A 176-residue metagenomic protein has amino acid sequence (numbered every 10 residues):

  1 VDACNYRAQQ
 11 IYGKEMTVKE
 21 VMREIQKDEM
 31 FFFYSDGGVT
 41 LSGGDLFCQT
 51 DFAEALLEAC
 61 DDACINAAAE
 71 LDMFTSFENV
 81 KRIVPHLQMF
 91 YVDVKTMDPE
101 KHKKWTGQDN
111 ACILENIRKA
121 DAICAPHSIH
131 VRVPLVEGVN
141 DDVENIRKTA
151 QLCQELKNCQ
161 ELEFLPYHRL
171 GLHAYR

Functional and structural regions predicted by a protein language model:
V1-K14: Iron-sulfur cluster-binding cysteine motifs and their immediate structural context in ferredoxin-like electron-transfer
K19-L170, A174: Conserved AdoMet/S-adenosylmethionine-binding subsite of the radical SAM
